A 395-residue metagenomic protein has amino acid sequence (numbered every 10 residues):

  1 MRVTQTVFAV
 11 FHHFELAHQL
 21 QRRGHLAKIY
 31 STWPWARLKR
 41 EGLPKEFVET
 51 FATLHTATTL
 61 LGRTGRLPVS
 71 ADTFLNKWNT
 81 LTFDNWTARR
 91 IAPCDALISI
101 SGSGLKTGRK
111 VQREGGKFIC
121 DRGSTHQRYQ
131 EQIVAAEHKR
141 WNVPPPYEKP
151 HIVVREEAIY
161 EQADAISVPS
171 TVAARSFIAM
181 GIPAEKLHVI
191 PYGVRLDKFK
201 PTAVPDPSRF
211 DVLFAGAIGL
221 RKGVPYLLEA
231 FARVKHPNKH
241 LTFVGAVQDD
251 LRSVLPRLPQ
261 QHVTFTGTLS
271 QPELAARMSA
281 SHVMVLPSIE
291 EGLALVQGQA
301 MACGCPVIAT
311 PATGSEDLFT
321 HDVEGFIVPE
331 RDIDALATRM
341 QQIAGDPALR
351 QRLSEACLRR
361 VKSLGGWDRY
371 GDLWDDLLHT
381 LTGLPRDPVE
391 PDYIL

Functional and structural regions predicted by a protein language model:
E41, T58-F74, E114-V154: Acceptor-binding helix/loop patch of EC 2.4 sugar-transfer enzymes, predominantly nucleotide-sugar-dependent
Y160, T268, A276-S281: Short alpha-helical donor nucleotide-sugar binding micro-motif in glycosyltransferases
V172, G193: Carbohydrate-associated surface elements
A203-R233, T242-V244: Conserved donor-binding/catalytic core segment of Leloir-type glycosyltransferases
R252-P272: Nucleotide-activated donor-binding/catalytic signature segment of Leloir-type glycosyltransferases, i.e., the conserved
I289: Aromatic "clamp/platform" in nucleotide-sugar-dependent glycosyltransferases that forms part of the donor/acceptor
P306-A309: Short hydrophobic beta-strand element within catalytic cores of glycosyltransferases and related nucleotide-activated
H321-D322, F326-I333, Q342-P347: Conserved acidic donor-binding segment of nucleotide-sugar-dependent glycosyltransferases
